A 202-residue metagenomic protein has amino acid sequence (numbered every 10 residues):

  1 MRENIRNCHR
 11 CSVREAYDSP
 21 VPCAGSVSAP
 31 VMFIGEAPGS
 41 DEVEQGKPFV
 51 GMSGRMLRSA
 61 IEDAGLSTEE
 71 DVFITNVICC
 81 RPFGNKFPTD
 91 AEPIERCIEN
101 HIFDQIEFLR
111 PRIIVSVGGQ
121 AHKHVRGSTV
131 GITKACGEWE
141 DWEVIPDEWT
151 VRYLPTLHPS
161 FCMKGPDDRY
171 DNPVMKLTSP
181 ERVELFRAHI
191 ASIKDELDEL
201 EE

Functional and structural regions predicted by a protein language model:
M1-E202: A polyanion-binding, active-site-adjacent surface
